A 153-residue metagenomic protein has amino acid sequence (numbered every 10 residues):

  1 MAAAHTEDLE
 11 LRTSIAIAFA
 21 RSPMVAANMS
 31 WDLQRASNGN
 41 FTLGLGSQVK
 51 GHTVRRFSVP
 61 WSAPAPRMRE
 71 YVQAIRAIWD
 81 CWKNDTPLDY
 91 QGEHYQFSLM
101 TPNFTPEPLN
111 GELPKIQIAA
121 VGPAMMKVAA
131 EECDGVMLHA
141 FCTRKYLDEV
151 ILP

Functional and structural regions predicted by a protein language model:
M1-P153: Active-site-adjacent structural elements that line small-molecule/cofactor binding pockets in enzymes
